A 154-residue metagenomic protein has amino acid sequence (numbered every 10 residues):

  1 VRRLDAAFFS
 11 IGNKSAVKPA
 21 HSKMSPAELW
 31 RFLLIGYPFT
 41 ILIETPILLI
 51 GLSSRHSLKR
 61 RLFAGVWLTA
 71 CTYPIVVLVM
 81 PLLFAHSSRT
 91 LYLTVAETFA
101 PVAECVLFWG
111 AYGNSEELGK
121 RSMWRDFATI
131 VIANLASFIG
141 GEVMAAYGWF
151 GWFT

Functional and structural regions predicted by a protein language model:
S25-I41, A146: Hydrophobic transmembrane alpha-helical segments in integral membrane proteins
Y37-S53, E104: N-terminal signal-anchor/start-transfer transmembrane helix
A64-L83: A generic, lipid-embedded transmembrane alpha helix
T72-Y73, L93-Y112: Hydrophobic alpha-helical membrane segments
L78-V102: Short alpha-helical packing/oligomerization segments
H86-S87, V106-T129: Membrane-helix boundary connector in multi-pass membrane proteins
F138-T154: Juxtamembrane boundary at the C-terminal end of a transmembrane helix
